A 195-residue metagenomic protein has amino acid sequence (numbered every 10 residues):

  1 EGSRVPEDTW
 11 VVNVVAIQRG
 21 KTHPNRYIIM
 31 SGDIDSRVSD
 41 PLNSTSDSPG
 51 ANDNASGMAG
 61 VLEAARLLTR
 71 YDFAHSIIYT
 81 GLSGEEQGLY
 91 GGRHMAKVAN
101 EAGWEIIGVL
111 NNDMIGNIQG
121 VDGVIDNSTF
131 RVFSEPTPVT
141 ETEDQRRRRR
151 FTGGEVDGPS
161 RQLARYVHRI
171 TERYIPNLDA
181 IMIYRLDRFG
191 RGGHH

Functional and structural regions predicted by a protein language model:
E1-R19: A non-catalytic alpha/beta surface segment that caps or lines the substrate-entry region of metallo-dependent hydrolase
G2-V5, G154, A180: Surface-exposed intrinsically disordered loops and tails
E7-N13, V38, N43-P159: Acidic/histidine-rich catalytic neighborhood of metal-dependent amide-processing enzymes
G20, G32-S36, S83: A mature extracytoplasmic/lumenal domain signature
G20-Y27: Proline/glycine-enriched tight loop/beta-turn segments at coil->beta junctions that connect or precede beta-strands
E172-A180: Short catalytic/ligand-gating loop segments at beta-alpha or beta-beta junctions within enzyme catalytic domains
I181-H195: TOPRIM-like Mg2+-dependent DNA-processing core and adjacent phosphate-binding/basic surface
